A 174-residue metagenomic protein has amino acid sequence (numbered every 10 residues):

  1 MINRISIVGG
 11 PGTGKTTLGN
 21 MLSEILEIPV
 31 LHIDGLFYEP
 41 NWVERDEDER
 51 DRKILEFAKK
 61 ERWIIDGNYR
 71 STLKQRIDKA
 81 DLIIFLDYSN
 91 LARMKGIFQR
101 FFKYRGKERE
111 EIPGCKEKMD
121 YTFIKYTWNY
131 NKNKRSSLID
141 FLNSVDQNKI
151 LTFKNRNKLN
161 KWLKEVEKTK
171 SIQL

Functional and structural regions predicted by a protein language model:
I2, I25, K125-L174: NTP-dependent small-molecule kinase module
I5-I7: Hydrophobic anchor at the beta1->P-loop junction of P-loop NTPases
P11: The conserved Walker
K15: Conserved lysine of the Walker
L18: Hydrophobic positions on the alpha1 helix immediately C-terminal to the Walker A/P-loop
M21: Active-site signature of alpha/beta-hydrolase-fold catalytic machinery across serine- and Asp/Cys-nucleophile hydrolases
P29-I83, Y88: Conserved nucleotide-sensing/catalytic segment adjacent to the nucleotide-binding pocket in NTP-handling enzymes
Y88-K134: A glycine- and Lys/Arg-enriched "phosphate-lid" helix/loop adjacent to the NTP-binding pocket of small-molecule kinases
